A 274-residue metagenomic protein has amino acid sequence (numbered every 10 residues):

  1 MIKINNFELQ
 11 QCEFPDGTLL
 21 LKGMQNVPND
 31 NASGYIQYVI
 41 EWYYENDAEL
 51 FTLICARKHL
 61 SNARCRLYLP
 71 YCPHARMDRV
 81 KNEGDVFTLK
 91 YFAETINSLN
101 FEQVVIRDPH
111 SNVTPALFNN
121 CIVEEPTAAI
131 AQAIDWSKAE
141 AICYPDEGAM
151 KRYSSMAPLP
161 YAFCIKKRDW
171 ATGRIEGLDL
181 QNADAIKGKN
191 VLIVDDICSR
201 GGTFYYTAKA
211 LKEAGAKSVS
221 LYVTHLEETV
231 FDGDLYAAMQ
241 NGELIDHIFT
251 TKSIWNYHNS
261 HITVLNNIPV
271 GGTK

Functional and structural regions predicted by a protein language model:
M1-K274: PRPP-associated nucleotide enzymes
